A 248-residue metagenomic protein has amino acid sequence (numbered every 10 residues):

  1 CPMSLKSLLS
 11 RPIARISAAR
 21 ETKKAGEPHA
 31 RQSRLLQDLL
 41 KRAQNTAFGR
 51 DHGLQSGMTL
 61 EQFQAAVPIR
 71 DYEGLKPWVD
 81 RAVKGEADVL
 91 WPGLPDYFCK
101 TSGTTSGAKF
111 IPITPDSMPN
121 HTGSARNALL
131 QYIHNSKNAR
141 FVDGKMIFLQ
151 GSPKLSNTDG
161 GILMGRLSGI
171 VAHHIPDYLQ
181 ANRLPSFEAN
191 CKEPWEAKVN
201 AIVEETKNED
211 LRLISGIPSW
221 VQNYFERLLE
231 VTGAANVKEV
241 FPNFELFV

Functional and structural regions predicted by a protein language model:
M3-R31, L36-V248: Active-site phosphate/ATP/adenylate-binding loop shared across adenylate-forming ligases
